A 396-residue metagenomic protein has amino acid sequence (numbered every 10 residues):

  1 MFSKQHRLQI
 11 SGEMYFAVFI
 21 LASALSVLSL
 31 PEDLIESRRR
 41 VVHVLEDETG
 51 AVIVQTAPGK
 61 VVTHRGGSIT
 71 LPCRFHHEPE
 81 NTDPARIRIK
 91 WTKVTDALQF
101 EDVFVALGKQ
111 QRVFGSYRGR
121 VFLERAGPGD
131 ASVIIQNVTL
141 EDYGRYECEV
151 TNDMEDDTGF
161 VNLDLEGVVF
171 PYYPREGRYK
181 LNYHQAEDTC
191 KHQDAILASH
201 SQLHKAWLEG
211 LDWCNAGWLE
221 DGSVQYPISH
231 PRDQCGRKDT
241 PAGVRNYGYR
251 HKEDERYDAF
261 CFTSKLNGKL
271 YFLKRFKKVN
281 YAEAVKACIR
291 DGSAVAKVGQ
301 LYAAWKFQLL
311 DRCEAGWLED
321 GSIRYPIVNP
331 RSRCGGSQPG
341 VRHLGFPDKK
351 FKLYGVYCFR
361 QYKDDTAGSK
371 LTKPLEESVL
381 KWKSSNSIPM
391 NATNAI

Functional and structural regions predicted by a protein language model:
F2-Q5, G12-V52: N-terminal signal peptide
R38-V41, P79-I87, E149-G167: Extracellular/luminal immunoglobulin-like beta-sandwich modules
I69, E141-E149, Y257-D258, Y354: Conserved Ig-like domain signature around the intradomain disulfide
C73, W91, Y146-C148, C190 (+3 more regions): Core motif of extracellular immunoglobulin-like domains
E78-R118, S201-Q202: N-terminal V-set
R118-V161: Ligand-binding face of N-terminal immunoglobulin V-set domains in extracellular IgSF glycoproteins
G119, E166-H184, C214-G217, R232-V279 (+2 more regions): Extracellular disulfide-stabilized recognition modules
Y183-G210, F272-K274, Y281-R312: Conserved hydrophobic ligand-interaction patch in extracellular adhesion modules
